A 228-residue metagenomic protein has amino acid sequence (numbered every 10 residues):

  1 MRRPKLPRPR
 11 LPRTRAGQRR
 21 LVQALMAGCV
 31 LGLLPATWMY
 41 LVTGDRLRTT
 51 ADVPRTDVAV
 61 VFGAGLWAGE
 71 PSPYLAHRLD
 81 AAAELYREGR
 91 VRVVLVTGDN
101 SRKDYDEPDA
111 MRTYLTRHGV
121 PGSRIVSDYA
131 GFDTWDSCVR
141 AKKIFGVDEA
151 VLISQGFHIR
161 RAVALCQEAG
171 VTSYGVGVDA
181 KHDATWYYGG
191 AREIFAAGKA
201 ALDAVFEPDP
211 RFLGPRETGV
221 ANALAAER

Functional and structural regions predicted by a protein language model:
R2, P7, M39-A191: A structural signal for short, hydrophobic/glycine-enriched beta-strand patches
P4-T50: N-terminal type II signal-anchor transmembrane helix that functions as the membrane-insertion/stop-transfer segment
R13-V22, D183, Y187, A191-I194: Structural motif marking the loop-to-transmembrane transition
R102-E107, Y174, A196-D203, G219-A225: A general structural signal for short secondary-structure boundary/capping elements
G190-F212: A transmembrane-helix-recognition feature enriched in membrane-embedded lipid enzymes and envelope glyco-/phospholipid
P208-R228: Short linear elements at protein peripheries
